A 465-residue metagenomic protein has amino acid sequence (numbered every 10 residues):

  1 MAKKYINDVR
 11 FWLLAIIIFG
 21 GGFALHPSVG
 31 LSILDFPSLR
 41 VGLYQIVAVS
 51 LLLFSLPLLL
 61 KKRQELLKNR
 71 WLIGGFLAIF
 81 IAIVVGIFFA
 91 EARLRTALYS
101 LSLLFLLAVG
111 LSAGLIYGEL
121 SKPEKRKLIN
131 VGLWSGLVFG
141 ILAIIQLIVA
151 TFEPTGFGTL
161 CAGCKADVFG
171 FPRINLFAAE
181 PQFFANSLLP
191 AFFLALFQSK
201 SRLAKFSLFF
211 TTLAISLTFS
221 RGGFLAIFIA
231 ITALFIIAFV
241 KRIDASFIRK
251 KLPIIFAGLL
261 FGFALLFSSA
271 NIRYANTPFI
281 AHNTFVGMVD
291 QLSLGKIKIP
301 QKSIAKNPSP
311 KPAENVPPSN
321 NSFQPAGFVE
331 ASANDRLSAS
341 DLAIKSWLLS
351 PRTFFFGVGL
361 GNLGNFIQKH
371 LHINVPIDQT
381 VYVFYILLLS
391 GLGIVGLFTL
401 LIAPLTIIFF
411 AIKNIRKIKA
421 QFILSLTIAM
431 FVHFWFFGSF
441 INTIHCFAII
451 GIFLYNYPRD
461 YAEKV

Functional and structural regions predicted by a protein language model:
M1-L60, V85-F89: N-terminal signal-anchor transmembrane segment
A2-R10, L56-G74, F197-F206, R242-K251 (+2 more regions): Membrane-interface helix-loop-helix junctions at transmembrane boundaries of multi-pass membrane enzymes, predominantly
L52, F193, I231, I423-F434 (+1 more regions): Transmembrane alpha-helices of multi-pass inner-membrane enzymes
L72-I79, R93-I116, K127, V131 (+1 more regions): Aromatic-anchored transmembrane helix interface
V84-I87, R126-G158, L176-I243, R249 (+2 more regions): Alpha-helical transmembrane segments of multi-pass inner-membrane proteins
L147-A150, A238-G327, S346-L349: A membrane-periplasm/extracellular boundary helix in multi-pass inner-membrane enzymes that assemble envelope glycans
I236-V240, I248-K251, Q368-L371, G391-A429: Hydrophobic transmembrane alpha-helices and their immediate junctions
P325-L392: Long extracytoplasmic/lumenal interhelical loops at the membrane interface of multi-pass membrane proteins
